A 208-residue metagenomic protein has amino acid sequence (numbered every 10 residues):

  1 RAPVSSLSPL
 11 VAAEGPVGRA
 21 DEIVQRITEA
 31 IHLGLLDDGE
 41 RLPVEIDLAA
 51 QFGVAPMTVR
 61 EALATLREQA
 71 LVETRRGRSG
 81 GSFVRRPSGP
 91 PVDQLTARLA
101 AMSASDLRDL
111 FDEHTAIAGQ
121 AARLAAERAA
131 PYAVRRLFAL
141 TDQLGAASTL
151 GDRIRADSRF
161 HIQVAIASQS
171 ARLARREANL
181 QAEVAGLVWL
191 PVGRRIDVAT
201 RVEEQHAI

Functional and structural regions predicted by a protein language model:
R1-I117, R123: Short linear motifs at protein or domain termini
E61, Q69, L99-A101, R136 (+2 more regions): Short, charged/polar low-complexity linear motifs in solvent-exposed/disordered segments
L110-G193, A199-A207: Conserved amphipathic alpha-helical segments that form helical-bundle/coiled-coil interaction surfaces
